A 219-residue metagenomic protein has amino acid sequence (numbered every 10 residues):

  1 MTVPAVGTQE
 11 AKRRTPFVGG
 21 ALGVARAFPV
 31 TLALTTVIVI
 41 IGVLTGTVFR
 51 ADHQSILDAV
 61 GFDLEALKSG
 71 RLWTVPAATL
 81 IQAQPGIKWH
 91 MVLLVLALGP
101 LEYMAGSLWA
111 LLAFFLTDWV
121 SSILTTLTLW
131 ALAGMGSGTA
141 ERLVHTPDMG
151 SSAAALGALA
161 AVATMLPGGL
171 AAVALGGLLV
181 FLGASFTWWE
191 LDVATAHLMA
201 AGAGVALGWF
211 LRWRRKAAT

Functional and structural regions predicted by a protein language model:
R13-L57: N-terminal signal-anchor transmembrane alpha helix
L22-V37, G70-L72, D148, G168-W188: Aromatic-enriched alpha-helical transmembrane segments of multi-pass intramembrane proteins
I38-L44, D118-L127, G177-D192: Aromatic-anchored segments of alpha-helical transmembrane domains
T45-S107: N-terminal TM1-TM2 helical hairpin plus the immediately adjacent luminal interfacial "cap"
T74, V92-G99, A153-A161, G176-F186: Hydrophobic, membrane-inserted alpha-helices
E102-A110, A161-A174: Membrane-helix interface "capping/anchor" motifs
E141-V162, A196: Membrane-interface micro-motifs in multi-pass membrane enzymes
W189-V205: Loop-to-transmembrane alpha-helix initiation sites
